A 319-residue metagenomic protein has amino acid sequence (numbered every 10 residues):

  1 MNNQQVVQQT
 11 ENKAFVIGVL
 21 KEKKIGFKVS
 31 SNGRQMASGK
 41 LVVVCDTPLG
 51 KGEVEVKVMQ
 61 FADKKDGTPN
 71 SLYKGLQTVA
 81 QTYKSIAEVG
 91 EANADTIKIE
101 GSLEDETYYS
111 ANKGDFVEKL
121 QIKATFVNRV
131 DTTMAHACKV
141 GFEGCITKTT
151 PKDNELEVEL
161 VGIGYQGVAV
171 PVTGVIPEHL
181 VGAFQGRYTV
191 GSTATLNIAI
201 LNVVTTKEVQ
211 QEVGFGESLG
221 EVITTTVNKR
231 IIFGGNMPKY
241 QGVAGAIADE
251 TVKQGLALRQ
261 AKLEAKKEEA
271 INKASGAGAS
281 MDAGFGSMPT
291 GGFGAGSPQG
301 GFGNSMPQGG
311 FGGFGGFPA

Functional and structural regions predicted by a protein language model:
M1-A319: OB-fold and OB-like single-stranded nucleic-acid-recognition modules and their adjacent interaction interfaces
